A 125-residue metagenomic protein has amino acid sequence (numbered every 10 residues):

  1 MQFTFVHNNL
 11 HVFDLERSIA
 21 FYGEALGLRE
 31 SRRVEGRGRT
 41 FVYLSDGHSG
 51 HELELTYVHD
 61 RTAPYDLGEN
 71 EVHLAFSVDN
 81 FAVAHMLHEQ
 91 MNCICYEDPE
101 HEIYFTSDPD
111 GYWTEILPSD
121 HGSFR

Functional and structural regions predicted by a protein language model:
M1, R32-R33, A82-R125: Vicinal oxygen chelate
M1-R17, E71-L74, D120-R125: N-terminal beta-strand motif that seeds the catalytic metal site of vicinal oxygen chelate
Q2, N9-E52: Core segments of cupin and vicinal oxygen chelate
D14-L15, V78-A82: Helix N-cap motif at beta-to-alpha junctions
G38-F41, H73, H101-I103: Short hydrophobic/aromatic beta-strand or adjacent loop that forms the aromatic wall/cage of a ligand/substrate-binding
G47-E52, D60-T62, N80-V83: Short, charged/polar surface micro-motifs in flexible loops or helix N-caps
